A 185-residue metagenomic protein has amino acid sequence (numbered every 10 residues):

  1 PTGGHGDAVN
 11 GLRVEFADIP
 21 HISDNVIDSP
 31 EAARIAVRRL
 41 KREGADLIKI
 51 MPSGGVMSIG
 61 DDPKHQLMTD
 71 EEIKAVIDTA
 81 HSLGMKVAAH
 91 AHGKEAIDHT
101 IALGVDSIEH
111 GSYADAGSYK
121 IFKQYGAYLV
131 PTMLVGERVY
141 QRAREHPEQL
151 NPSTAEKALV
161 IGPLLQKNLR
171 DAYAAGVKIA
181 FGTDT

Functional and structural regions predicted by a protein language model:
P1, E15-I35, K86-A88: Active-site mouth loops of central-metabolism enzymes
P1-H21, I73-K74, R142-E148: N-terminal small/glycine-rich loop or linker at the start of catalytic domains across soluble metabolic enzymes
G4-D7, G44, V135: Generic structural "secondary-structure junction" signal
S23-K49, D78: Alpha-helical scaffold segments that flank or form the walls of functional sites
A36-R38, L165-L169: Short, charged beta->alpha transition segments
K41-R42, R170-A175: Glycine-rich phosphate/diphosphate-binding loops that line cofactor/substrate pockets in enzymes
M51-K167, A175, A180-T185: Active-site core of metal-dependent hydrolases
